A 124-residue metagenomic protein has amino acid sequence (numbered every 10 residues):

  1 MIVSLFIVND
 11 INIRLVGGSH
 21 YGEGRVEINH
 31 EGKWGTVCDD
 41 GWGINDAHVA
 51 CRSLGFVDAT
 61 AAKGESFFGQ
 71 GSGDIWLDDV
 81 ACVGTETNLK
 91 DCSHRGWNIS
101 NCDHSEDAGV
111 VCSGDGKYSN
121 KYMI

Functional and structural regions predicted by a protein language model:
M1-E23, V83-I124: Extracellular/luminal ectodomains of metazoan preproproteins built from arrays of small disulfide-bonded modules
D10-D58, W76, E106, Y122-I124: Extracellular regions of mammalian proteins, primarily the fibronectin type-III
G35, G69-Q70, S119: Eukaryotic short linear interaction motifs
V37-D40, A59-F67, K90-R95: Short, tandemly repeated low-complexity microdomains enriched for cysteine and small residues
H48, R52, A81-V83, S93: Amphipathic alpha-helical interaction motifs in eukaryotic regulatory proteins
T60-V83: BRCT (BRCA1 C-terminal) domain core and associated BRCT-interaction motifs
